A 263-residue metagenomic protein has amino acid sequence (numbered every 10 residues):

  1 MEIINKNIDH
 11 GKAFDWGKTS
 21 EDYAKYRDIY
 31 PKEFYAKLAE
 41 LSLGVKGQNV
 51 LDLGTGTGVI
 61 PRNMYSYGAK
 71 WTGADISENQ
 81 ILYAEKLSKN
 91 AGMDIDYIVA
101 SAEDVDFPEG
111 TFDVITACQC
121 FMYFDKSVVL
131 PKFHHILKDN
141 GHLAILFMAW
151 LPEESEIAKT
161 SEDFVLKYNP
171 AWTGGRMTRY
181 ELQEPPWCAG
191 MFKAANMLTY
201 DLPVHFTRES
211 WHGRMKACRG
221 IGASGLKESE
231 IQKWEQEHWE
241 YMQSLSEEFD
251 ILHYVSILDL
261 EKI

Functional and structural regions predicted by a protein language model:
E2-V45: Conserved class I S-adenosyl-L-methionine
L51, T57-D104: Class I SAM-dependent methyltransferase SAM/SAH-binding core
E103-V114: A short acidic, Gly/Pro-enriched loop at the edge of an enzyme's catalytic core that lines a small-molecule cofactor
V114-C118, K126: A short beta-strand submotif of the Rossmann-like class I SAM-dependent methyltransferase core that lines
F124-F133: A short, conserved alpha-helix within the catalytic core of class I
H134, K138-V204: Conserved catalytic/acceptor-binding region of the Class I
Q183-I263: Conserved Class I S-adenosyl-L-methionine
